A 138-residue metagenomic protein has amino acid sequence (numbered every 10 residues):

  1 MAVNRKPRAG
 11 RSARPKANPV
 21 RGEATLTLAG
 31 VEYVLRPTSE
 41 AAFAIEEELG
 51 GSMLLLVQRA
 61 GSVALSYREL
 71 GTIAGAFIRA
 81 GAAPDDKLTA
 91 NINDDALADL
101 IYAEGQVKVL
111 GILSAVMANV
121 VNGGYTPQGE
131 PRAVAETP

Functional and structural regions predicted by a protein language model:
M1-E32, G51-L65, P84-P138: Charged interaction scaffolds used for protein-protein
L35-P37: Short capping micro-motif at the N-terminus of alpha-helices
S39-V57: Short, surface-exposed, low-complexity cationic segments
A41, S66-A74, V109: Amphipathic alpha-helical interface surfaces
E69-A80, A115-A118: Short, hydrophobic/amphipathic alpha-helical patches that form generic packing surfaces within helical domains
